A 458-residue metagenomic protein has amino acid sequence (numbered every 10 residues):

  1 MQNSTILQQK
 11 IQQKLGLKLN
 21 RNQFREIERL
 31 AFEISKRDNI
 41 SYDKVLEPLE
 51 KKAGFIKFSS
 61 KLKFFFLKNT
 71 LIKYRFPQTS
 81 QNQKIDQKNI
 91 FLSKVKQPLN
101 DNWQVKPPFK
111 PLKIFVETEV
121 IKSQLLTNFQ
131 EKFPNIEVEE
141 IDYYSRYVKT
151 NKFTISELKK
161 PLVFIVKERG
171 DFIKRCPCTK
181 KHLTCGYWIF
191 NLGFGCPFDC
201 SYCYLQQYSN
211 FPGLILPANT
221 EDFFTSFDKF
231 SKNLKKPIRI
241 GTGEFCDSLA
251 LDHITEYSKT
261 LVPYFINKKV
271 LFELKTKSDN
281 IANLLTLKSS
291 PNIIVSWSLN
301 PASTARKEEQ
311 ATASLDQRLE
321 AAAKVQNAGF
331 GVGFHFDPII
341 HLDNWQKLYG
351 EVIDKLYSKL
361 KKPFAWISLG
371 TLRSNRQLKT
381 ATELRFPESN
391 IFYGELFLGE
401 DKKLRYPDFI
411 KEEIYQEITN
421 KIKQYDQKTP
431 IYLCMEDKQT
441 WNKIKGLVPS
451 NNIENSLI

Functional and structural regions predicted by a protein language model:
M1-C185: Flexible, acidic/Gly-rich N-terminal and inter-domain linker regions that tether and position cofactor-handling modules
K113, P237-G241, L271-E273, N292-S296 (+4 more regions): Structural preference for beta-strand elements that scaffold enzyme active sites
F164-H182, S201-S296, K324: Conserved Radical SAM active-site core
D247-L249, D279-A282, I293-T312, P338-L342 (+2 more regions): Conserved radical SAM core fold
T255, W297, W345-K361, E388-Y393 (+2 more regions): Short, electropositive alpha-helical surface patch
E308-E309, I340-W345, A365-K402, K438-G446: Flexible glycine/acidic-rich beta-alpha junction loops that bind and position SAM and/or redox cofactors in anaerobic
R318-L378, K421-L433: Conserved C-terminal portion of the radical SAM core fold that forms the substrate/S-adenosylmethionine-binding
N390-I458: C-terminal accessory regions of radical SAM enzymes
